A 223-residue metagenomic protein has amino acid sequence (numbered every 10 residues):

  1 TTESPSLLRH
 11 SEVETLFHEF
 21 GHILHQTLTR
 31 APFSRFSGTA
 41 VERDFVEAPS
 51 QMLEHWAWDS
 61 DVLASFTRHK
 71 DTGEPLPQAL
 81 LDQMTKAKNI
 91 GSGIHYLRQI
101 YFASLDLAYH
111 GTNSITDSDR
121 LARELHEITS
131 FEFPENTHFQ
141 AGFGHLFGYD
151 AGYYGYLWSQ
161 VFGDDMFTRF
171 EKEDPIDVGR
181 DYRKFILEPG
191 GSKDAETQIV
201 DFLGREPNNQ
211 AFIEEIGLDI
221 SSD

Functional and structural regions predicted by a protein language model:
T1-F17: Short pre-active-site segment immediately N-terminal to the catalytic Zn-binding motif
L16-E19, I23-P32, G38-E47, M52-D59 (+1 more regions): C-terminal, non-catalytic "cap/extension" segments appended to globular domains
